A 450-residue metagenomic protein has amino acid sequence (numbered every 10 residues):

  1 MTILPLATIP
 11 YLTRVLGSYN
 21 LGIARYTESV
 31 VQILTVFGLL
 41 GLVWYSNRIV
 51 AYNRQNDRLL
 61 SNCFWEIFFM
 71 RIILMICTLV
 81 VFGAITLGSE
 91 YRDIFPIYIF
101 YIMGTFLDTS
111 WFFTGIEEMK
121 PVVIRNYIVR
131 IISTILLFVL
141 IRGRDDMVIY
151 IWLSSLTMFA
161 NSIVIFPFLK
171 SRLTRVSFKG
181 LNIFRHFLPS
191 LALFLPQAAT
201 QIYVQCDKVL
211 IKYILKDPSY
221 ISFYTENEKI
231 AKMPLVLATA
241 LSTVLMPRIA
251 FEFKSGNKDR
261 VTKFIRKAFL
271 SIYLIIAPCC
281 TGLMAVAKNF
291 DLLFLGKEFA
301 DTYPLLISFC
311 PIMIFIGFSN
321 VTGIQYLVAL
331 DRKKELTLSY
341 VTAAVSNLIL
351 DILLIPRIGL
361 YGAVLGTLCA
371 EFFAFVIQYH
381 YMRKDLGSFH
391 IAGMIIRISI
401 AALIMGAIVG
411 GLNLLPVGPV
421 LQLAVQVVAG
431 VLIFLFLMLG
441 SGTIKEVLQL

Functional and structural regions predicted by a protein language model:
M1-V43, L79, T134, L188-Y213 (+2 more regions): Signature of the first transmembrane helix
L6-L21, V139-G143, Q201-M233, P247-E252 (+2 more regions): Helix-terminus/linker motif at the lipid-water interface of multi-pass membrane proteins
I9-P10, G38-Q55, N227-F269, I276 (+1 more regions): Helix-loop junctions and terminal segments of transmembrane helices in multi-pass membrane transport/translocation
S18-Y19, I85-Y101, P218, L283-F315: Interfacial segments at transmembrane-helix termini and the short loops linking adjacent helices
I99, I124-S171, P189, P196 (+5 more regions): Hydrophobic alpha-helical transmembrane segments
I102-I128, P311-T342: Membrane-interface junctions at transmembrane-helix termini in multi-pass inner-membrane proteins
K120-V123, M147-I151, I163-V204, V209 (+4 more regions): Interhelical loop/hinge segments that connect adjacent transmembrane helices in multipass membrane
A407-L450: Membrane-proximal transmembrane or re-entrant/amphipathic helices at the cytosolic face
